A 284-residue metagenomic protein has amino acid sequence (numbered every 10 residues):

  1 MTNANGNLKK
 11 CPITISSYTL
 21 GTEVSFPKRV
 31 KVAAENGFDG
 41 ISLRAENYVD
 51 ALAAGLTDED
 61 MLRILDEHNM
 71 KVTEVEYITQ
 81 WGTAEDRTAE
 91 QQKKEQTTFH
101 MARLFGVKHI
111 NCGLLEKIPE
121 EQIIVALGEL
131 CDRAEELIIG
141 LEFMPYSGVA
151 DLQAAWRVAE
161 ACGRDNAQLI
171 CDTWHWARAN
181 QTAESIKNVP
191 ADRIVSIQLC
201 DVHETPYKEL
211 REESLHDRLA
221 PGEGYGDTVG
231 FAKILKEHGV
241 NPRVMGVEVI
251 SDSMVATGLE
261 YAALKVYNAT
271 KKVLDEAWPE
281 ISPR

Functional and structural regions predicted by a protein language model:
N3, N7, P27, K31 (+6 more regions): Active-site acidic/histidine proton-transfer and metal-coordination neighborhood in alpha/beta enzyme cores
N3-V24, E76: Boundary/entry segment of secreted carbohydrate-active catalytic domains
K10-T14, G40-S42, K71-E76, V107-N111 (+4 more regions): Structural preference for beta-strand elements that scaffold enzyme active sites
I15, A33, I41, L65 (+7 more regions): Conserved, mostly hydrophobic/aromatic
S16-L20, R44-Y48, Y77-Q80, L115-K117 (+4 more regions): Active-site beta-loop-alpha junctions enriched in small/polar residues
V30, L52, D86-T88, L152-W156 (+2 more regions): Gly/Pro-rich active-site loop or hairpin
N36, R44, L104-F105, D192 (+1 more regions): Structural motif
S42-D66, K117: Glycine-rich, proline-tolerant flexible connector loops at the mouths of alpha/beta enzymes
